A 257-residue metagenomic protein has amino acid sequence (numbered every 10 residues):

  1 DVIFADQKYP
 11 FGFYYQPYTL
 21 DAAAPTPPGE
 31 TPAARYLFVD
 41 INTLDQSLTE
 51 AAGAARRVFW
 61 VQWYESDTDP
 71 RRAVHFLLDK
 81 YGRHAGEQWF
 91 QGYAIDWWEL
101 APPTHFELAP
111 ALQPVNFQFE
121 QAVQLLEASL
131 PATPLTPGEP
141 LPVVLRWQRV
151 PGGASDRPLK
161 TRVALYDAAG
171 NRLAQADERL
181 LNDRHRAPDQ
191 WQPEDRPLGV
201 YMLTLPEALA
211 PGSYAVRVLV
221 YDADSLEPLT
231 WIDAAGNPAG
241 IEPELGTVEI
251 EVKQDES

Functional and structural regions predicted by a protein language model:
D1-H105, P110-P114, A122, S155-V163 (+3 more regions): Catalytic lumenal/periplasmic loop and adjoining terminal transmembrane helix of membrane glycan-assembly enzymes
T133-E139: Short, solvent-exposed loop/linker segments at the N-terminal edge of repeated beta-sheet extracellular domains
L135, R149-P158, L209: A short beta-turn/strand-edge loop motif at beta-sheet boundaries
P142-V150, M202: Short edge beta-strand/loop segments characteristic of extracellular beta-sandwich folds
Q175-A208: A beta-strand/beta-hairpin structural motif
R196, G212-L219: A short tyrosine-centered beta-strand micro-motif
E207-A210, V220-T230: Short acidic/polar inter-strand loop motif in beta-rich domains
L226-S257: Short beta-strand elements
